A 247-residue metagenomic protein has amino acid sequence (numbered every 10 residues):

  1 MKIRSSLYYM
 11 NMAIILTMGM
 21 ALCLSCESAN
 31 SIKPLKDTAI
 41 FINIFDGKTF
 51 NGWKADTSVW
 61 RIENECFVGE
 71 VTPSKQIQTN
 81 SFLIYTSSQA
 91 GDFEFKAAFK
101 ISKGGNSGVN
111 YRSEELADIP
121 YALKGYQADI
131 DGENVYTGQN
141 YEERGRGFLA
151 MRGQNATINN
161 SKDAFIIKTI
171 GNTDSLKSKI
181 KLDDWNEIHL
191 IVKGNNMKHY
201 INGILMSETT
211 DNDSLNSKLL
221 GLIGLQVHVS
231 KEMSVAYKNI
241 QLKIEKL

Functional and structural regions predicted by a protein language model:
M1-P34: Bacterial Sec-dependent N-terminal signal peptides
C26-L247: Carbohydrate-interacting regions of secretory-pathway proteins
